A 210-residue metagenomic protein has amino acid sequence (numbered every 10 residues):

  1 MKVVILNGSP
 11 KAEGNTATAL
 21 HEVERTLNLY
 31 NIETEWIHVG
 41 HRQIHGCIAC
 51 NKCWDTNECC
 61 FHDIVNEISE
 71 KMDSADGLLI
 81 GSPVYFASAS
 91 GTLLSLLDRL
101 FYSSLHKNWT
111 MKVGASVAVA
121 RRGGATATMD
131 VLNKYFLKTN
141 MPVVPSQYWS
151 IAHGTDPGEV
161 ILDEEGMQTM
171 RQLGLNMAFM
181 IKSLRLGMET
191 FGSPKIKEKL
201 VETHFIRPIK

Functional and structural regions predicted by a protein language model:
K2-Y30: N-terminal beta1-alpha1 ligand-phosphate binding loop
R25-I32, G77, F101-L105, L137-M141 (+1 more regions): Generic secondary-structure signature for well-ordered alpha-helical cores
I32-R42: A short beta-strand-loop structural module common to alpha/beta enzyme folds
R42-M72, L200-P208: Cysteine-cluster motifs in flexible loop/terminal segments that predominantly coordinate metals
C60-Y148: Helix-loop-strand module that forms the ligand-binding subsite of alpha/beta enzymes
P142-K210: Glycine-rich phosphate/pyrophosphate-binding loop and the adjoining helix
